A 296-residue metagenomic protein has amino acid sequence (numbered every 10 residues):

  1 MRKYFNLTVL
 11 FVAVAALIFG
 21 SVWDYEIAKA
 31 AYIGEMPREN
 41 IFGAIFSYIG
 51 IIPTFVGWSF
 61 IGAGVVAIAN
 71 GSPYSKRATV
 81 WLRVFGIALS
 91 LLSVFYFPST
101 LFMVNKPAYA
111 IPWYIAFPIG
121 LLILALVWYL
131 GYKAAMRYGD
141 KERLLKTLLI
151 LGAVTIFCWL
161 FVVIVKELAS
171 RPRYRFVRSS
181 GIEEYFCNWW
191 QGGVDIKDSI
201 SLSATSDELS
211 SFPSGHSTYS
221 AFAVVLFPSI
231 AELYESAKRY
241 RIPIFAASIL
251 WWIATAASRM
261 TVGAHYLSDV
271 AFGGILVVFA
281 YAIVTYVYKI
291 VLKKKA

Functional and structural regions predicted by a protein language model:
R2-F11, E26, W189-A296: Membrane-embedded catalytic cores of phosphoryl/pyrophosphoryl-handling enzymes
R2-L121, A169, R173, D195 (+1 more regions): N-terminal transmembrane-helix/juxtamembrane module of multi-pass inner/ER membrane proteins
A16, I150-V154, C158, V162 (+2 more regions): Alpha-helical transmembrane segments in multi-pass membrane proteins
S21-V22, G62-S75, V127-G139, F227-E235 (+1 more regions): Structural signal for the C-terminal ends of transmembrane alpha-helices and the immediately following loop
E39-G57, K106-I123, D207-L233, L267 (+2 more regions): Membrane-interface loop-to-helix entry segments
F102-Y109, V165, R259-Y266: Membrane-interface helix caps and helix-loop-helix hairpins in membrane proteins
A135-E167, R241, F245: Interfacial segments of alpha-helical transmembrane regions
C158-W189: Aromatic-rich transmembrane-lumenal/periplasmic boundary elements in polytopic membrane proteins
